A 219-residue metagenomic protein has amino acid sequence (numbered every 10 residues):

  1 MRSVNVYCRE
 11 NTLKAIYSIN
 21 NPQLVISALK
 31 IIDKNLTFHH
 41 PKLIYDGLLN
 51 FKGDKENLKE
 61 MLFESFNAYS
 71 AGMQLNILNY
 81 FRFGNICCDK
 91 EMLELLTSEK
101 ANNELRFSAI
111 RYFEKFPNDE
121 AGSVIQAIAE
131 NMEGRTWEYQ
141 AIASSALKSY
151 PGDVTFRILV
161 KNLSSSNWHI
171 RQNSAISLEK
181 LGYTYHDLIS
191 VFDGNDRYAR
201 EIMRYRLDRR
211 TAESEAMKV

Functional and structural regions predicted by a protein language model:
M1-R2, N21-D33, G53-S65, I86-T97 (+4 more regions): Amphipathic alpha-helical scaffolding segments comprising HEAT/armadillo-like alpha-solenoid repeats
V4-N5, L36-H40, Y69-S70, K100-N102 (+3 more regions): Short inter-helical turns and helix N-cap capping residues of alpha-solenoid HEAT/ARM repeat scaffolds
R9-N21, K30, H39-D54, E64 (+7 more regions): Structural detector for internal amphipathic alpha-helices that build alpha-solenoid repeat scaffolds
I142, V191-D196: Catalytic cores of transferase enzymes with a strong primary signal for eukaryotic protein kinases
